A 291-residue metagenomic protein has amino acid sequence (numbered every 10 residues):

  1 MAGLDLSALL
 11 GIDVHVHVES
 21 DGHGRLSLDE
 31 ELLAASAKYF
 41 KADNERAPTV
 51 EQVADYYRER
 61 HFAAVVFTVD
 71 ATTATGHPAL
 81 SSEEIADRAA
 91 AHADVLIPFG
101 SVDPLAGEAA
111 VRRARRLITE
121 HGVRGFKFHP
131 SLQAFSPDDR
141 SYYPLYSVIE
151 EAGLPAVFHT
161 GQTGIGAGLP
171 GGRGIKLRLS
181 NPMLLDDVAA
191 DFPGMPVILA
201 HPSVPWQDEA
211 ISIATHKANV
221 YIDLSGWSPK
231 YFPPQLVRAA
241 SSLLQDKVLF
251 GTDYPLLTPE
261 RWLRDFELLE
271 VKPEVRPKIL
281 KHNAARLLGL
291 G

Functional and structural regions predicted by a protein language model:
M1-H17, D21-E59, A63, R112-R115 (+2 more regions): Mid-to-C-terminal alpha-helical segments outside catalytic/metal-binding sites
H15, I85, P98, L117 (+7 more regions): Conserved, mostly hydrophobic/aromatic
V16-V18, T68-V69, G100-P104, K127-P130 (+4 more regions): A cross-domain feature marking catalytic cores of carbohydrate-active enzymes and several ubiquitous metabolic/repair
H17-G22, A71-A74, P104-A109, Q162-G166 (+3 more regions): Active-site environment of divalent metal-dependent phosphoester hydrolases
L28-E31, A42, A74-H77, G166-L179: Short, flexible/disordered intra-domain loops and linkers
A47-R58, A79-A86, A90, E108-T119 (+7 more regions): Amphipathic, non-transmembrane alpha-helical secondary structure
A63, A71-A167, K176: Active-site gating/metal-coordination segments in enzymes
R124-G125, D139-L249: Catalytic pocket-lining loop regions of alpha/beta-barrel enzymes, especially the amidohydrolase/enolase/GH5 lineages
